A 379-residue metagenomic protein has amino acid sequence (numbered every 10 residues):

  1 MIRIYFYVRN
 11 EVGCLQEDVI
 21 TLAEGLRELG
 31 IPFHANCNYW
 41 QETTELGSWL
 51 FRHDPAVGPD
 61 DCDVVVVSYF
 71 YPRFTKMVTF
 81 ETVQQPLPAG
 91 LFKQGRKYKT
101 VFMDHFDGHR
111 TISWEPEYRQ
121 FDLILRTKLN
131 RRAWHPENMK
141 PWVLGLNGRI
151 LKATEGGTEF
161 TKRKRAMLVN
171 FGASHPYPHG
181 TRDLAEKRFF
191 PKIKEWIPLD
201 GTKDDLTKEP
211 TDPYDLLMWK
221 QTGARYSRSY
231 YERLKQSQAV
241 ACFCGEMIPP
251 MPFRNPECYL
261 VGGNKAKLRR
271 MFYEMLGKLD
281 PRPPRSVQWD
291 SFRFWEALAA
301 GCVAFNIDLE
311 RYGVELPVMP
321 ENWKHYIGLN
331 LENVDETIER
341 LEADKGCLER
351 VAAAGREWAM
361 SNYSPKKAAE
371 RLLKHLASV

Functional and structural regions predicted by a protein language model:
I2-V318, N322, K366: Nucleotide-sugar donor-binding catalytic core of glycosyltransferases
Y226, P283-S286, N330, D344 (+1 more regions): Residue-level preference for long, well-ordered alpha-helices that form the structural scaffold of enzyme catalytic
A297, Y326, G355: Hydrophobic, well-ordered secondary-structure elements that form the walls of internal hydrophobic environments
P317-T337: Change "using UDP/GDP/dTDP sugars" to "using nucleotide sugars
L331-D335, K345, P365: Residues at or immediately preceding the N-termini of alpha-helices
G346-L376: A charged, aromatic-enriched C-terminal amphipathic alpha-helix characteristic of glycosyltransferases across folds
